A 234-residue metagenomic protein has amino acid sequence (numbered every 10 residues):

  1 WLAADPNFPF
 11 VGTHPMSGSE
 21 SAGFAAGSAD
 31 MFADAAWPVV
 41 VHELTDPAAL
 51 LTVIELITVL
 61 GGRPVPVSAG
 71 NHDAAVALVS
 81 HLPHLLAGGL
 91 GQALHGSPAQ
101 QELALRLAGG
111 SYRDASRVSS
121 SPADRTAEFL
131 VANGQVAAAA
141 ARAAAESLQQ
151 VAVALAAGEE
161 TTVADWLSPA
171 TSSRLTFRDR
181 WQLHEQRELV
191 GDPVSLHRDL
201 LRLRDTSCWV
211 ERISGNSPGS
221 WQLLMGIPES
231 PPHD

Functional and structural regions predicted by a protein language model:
W1-M31: Rossmann-fold NAD(P)-binding glycine/threonine-rich loop
M31-S120: Internal alpha-helical scaffold of NAD(P)-dependent oxidoreductase catalytic cores
V41-H42, P64-H72, V118-L130, A156 (+1 more regions): A short, terminal or domain-edge coil/loop segment
E102-T176: Interdomain hinge/lid region at the active-site interface of Rossmann-like NAD(P)-dependent oxidoreductases
E146, A154-D234: Long, low-complexity C-terminal extensions of enzymes
